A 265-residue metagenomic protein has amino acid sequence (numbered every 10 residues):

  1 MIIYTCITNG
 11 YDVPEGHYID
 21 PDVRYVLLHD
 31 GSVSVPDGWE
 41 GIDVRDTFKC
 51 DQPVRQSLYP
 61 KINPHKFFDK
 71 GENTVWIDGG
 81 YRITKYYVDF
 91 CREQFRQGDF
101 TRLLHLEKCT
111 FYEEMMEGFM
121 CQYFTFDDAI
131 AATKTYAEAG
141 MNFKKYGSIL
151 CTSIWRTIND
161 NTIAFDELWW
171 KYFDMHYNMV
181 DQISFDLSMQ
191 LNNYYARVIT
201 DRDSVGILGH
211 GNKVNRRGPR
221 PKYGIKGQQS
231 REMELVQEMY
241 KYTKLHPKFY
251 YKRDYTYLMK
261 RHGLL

Functional and structural regions predicted by a protein language model:
M1-L58, F67-G71, H176-M179, N192-N193: N-terminal anchoring/stem segment of glycosyltransferases
P21, K61, I149-T152: Residues that flank catalytic or metal-binding motifs in active/ligand-binding sites
H29, P36, G41-C50, V54-L58 (+4 more regions): Core catalytic alpha/beta fold that binds nucleotide/phospho-ligands
T74: Short aromatic/hydrophobic "clamp" motif used to bind/position activated sugar donors
D78-R82: The conserved acidic donor/metal-binding loop of glycosyltransferases
T84-M116: Conserved donor-nucleotide/metal-binding helix-loop-beta segment in metal-dependent transferases, i.e., the alpha-helix
F124-P221: Catalytic core and acceptor-binding pocket of nucleotide-sugar-dependent glycosyltransferases
P219-L265: Membrane-proximal basic amphipathic "stem/tether" segments
